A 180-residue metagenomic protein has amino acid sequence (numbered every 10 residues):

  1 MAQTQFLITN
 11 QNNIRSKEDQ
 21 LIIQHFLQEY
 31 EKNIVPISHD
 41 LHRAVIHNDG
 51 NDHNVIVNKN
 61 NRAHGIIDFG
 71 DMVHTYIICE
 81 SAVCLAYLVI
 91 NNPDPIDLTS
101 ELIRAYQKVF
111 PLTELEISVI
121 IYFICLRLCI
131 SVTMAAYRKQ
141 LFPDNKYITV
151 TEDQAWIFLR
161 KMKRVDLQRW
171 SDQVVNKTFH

Functional and structural regions predicted by a protein language model:
A2, N10-I14, S131-H180: ATP/Mg2+ or Mg2+-diphosphate-binding catalytic cores that bind nucleotide phosphates or diphosphates via glycine-rich
F6-N48, N58: An alpha-helical support segment within catalytic cores of ATP-dependent transferases
K59-A63: Active-site beta-strand-loop-beta-strand hairpin of nuclease catalytic cores that positions key catalytic residues
I67-M72: Activation of the activation-loop gatekeeper triad in protein kinase-fold domains
I78-P111, R127-F142: Active-site activation/catalytic loop segments of kinase-like enzymes and analogous catalytic loops in related
F123-I124: Transmembrane helix-bundle signature of multi-pass membrane transporters/permeases
